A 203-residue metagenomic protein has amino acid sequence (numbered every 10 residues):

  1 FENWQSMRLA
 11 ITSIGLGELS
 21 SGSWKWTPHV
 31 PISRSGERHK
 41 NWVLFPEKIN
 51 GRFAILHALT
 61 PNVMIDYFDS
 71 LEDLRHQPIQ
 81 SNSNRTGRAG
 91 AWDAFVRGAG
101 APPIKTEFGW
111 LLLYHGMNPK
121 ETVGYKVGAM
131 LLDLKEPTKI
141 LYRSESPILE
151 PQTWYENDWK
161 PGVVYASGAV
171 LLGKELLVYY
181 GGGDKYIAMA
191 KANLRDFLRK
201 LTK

Functional and structural regions predicted by a protein language model:
F1-V43, E47-F95, I104-K160, G173-L176 (+1 more regions): Beta-rich carbohydrate-recognition and catalytic domains
P161-G162, A166: C-terminal structured domain segments
